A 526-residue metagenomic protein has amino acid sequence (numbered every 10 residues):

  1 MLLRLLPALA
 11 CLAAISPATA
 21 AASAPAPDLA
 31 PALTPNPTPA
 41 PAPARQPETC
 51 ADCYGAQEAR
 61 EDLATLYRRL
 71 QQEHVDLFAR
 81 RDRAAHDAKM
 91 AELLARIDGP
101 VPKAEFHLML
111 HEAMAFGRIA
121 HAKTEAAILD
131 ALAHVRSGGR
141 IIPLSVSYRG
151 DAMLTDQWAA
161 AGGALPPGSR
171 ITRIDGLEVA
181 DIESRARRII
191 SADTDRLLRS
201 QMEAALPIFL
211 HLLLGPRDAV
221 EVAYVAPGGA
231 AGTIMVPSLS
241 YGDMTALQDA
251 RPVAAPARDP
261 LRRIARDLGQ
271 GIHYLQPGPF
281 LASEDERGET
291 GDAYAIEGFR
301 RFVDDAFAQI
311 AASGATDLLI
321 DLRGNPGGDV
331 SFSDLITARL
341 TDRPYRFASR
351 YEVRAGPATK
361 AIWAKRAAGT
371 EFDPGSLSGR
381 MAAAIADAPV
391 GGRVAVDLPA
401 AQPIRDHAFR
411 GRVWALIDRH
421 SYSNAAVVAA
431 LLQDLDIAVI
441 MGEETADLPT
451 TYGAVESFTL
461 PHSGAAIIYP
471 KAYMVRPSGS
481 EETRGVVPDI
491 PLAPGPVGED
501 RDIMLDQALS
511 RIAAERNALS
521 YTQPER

Functional and structural regions predicted by a protein language model:
L6-S16: Bacterial N-terminal signal peptides
A18-S23: Boundary at the C-terminal end of the N-terminal hydrophobic targeting segment
L29-L318, G324-V353, A361-G369, E444 (+6 more regions): Flexible, low-complexity junctional segments that flank or bridge functional domains
A315-L319, A408-W414: Short, surface-exposed connector motifs at secondary-structure boundaries
V353-V390: Low-complexity, serine/threonine/proline-enriched polar segments
S376-G411: Alpha-helix-centered segments that form part of catalytic cores
G379-R393, K471-V487: Extended, charge-rich low-complexity interaction segments
R412-D434, V439-D447: Extended C-terminal subregions enriched in glycine
